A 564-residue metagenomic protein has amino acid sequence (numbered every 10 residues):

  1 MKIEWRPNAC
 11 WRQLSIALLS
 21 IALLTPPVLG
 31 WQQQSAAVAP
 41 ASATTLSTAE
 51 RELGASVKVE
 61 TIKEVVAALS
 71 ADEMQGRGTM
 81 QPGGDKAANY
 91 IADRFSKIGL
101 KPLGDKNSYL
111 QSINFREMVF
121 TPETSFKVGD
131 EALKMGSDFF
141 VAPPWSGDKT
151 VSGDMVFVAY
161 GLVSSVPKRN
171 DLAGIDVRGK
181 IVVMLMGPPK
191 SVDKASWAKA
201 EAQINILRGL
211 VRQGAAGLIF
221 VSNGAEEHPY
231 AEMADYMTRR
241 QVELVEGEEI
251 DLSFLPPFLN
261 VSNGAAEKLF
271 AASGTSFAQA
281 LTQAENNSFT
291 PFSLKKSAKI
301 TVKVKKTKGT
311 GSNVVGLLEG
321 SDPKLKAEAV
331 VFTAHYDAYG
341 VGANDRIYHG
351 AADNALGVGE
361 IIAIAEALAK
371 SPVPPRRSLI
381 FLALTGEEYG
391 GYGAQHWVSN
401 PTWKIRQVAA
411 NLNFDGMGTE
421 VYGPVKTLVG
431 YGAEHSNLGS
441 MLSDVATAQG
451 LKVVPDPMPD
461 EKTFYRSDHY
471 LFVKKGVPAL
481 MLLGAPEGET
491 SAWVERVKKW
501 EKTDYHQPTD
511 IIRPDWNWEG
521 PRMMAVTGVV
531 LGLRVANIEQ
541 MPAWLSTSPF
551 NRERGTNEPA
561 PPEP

Functional and structural regions predicted by a protein language model:
S15-P27: Bacterial N-terminal signal peptides
Q34-A87, I91-P102, A265, A327 (+2 more regions): N-terminal hydrophobic or amphipathic helices/low-complexity stretches enriched in small/hydrophobic/Pro/Gly
T45, G129, L133-N170, G174 (+3 more regions): Soluble metallo-hydrolase cores and metallopeptidase-like ectodomains found primarily in the secretory/periplasmic
Q75-P189, G311, M441: Noncatalytic luminal/extracellular "stalk/propeptide" segments of secretory-pathway proteins
A132-K134, D148, A173, E246-E249 (+3 more regions): Metal-dependent peptidase/peptidase-like ectodomains
M135-E249, F254-L255, E319, R346-H349 (+2 more regions): Extracellular/luminal Protease-associated
K199-N205, G209, E226, G340-S436 (+1 more regions): Acidic/histidine-rich catalytic neighborhood of metal-dependent amide-processing enzymes
E366, K370, A485-R554: His/Asp/Glu-rich mid-to-C-terminal helical/loop segments that flank catalytic regions of hydrolases
